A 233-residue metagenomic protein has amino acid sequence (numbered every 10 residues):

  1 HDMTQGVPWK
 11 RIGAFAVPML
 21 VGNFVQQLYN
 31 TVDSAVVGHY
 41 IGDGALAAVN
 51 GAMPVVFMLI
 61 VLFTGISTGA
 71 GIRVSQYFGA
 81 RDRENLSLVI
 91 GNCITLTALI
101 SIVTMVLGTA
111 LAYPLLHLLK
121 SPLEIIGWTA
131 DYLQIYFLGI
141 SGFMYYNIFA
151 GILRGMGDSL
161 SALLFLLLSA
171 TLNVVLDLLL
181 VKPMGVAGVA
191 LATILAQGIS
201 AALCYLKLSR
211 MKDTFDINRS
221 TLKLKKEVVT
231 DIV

Functional and structural regions predicted by a protein language model:
H1-A16, V74-G139, V175, V181-V233: Short alpha-helical transmembrane segments in multi-pass integral membrane proteins
M19, Q26-T31, M105, T109 (+1 more regions): Recurrent gating helices in multi-pass secondary carriers
L20-I72, Y136-F143, T230-V233: Transmembrane helix-bundle signature of multi-pass secondary active exporters and lipid flippases
T31, Y40-D43, Y77-A80, G155-M156 (+1 more regions): Helix-loop interface residues and adjacent transmembrane-helix termini in multi-pass membrane transporters, primarily
S34, G71-I72, A112-Y113, N147-A150 (+1 more regions): Interfacial helix-capping/hinge residues at the ends of transmembrane alpha-helices
L46-V106, F143-A162: Small-residue-rich hydrophobic transmembrane alpha-helices
T97, I152-L179, I194: Alpha-helical transmembrane segments of multi-pass membrane transporters/permeases
